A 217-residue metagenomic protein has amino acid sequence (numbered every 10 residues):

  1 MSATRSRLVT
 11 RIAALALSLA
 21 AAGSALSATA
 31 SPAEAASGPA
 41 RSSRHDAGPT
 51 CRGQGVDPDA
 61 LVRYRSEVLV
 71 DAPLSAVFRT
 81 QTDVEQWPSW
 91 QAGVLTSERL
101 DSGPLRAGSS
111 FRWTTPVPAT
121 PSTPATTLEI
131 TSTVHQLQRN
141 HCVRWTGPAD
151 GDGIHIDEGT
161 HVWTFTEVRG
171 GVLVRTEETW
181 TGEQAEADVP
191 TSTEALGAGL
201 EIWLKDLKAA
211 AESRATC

Functional and structural regions predicted by a protein language model:
M1-A35: Secretory targeting and sorting signals
S2-R5, A30-D101: Hydrophobic ligand-binding cavity/cleft-lining segments
L61, G108, N140-C142, R169-L173: A generic structural signal for beta-strand entry/edge sites
R63-R65, A125-S132, I156-V162: Short, surface-exposed coil-to-beta transition loops
V70, L74, T80, T127-L128 (+2 more regions): Solvent-exposed, acidic/flexible segments
A76-Q81, W87, F111, V134 (+3 more regions): Hydrophobic pocket/interface hotspot
R99-G153, K205, A210-C217: Glycine-rich portal/gate segments that line the openings of hydrophobic small-molecule binding cavities
T146-A198, I202, L207: Beta-strand/loop substructures that line and gate deep hydrophobic ligand-binding cavities in soluble
